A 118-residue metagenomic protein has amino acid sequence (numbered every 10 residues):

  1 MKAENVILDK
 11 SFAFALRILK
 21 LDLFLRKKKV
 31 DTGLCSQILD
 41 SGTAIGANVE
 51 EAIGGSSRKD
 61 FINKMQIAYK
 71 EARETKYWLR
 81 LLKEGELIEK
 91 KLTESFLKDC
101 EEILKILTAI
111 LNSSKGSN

Functional and structural regions predicted by a protein language model:
M1-A47, E51, G55-N118: Short, C-terminally biased terminal segments at protein or domain edges
